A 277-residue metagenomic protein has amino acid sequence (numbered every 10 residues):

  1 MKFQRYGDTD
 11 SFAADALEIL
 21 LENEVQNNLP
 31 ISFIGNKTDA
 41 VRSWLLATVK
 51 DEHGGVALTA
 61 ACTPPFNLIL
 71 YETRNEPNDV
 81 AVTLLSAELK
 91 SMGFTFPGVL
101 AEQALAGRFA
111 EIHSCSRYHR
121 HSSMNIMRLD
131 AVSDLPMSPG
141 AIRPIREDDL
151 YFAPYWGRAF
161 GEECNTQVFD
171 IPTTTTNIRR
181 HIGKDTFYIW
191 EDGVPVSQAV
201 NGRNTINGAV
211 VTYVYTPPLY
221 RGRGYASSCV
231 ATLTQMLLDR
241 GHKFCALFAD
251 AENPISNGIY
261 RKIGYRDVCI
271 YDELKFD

Functional and structural regions predicted by a protein language model:
M1-L29, V132-Q167: Short amphipathic alpha-helix that is part of the acyltransferase structural core
Q4-G7, E18, E24, S32-M92 (+2 more regions): Conserved donor-binding loop and adjoining core beta-sheet/short helix segment in diverse acyl/aminoacyl transferases
A61-F66, G161-N165, P172-T212: Acetyl-CoA-dependent GNAT
T63-P139, L274: Acyl-donor-binding surface of acyltransferase catalytic domains
P77-E88, T212-T216, G222-D239, G258-K262: Conserved acetyl-CoA-binding loop-helix of GNAT-fold acetyltransferases
G93-E102, L237-A249: Conserved GNAT acetyl-CoA-binding A-motif
L100-A106, L247-N257, L274-D277: Conserved beta-strand-loop-alpha-helix junction that forms the acyl-donor binding cleft
A110, Y260, Y265: Conserved active-site tyrosine of GNAT-family acetyltransferases
